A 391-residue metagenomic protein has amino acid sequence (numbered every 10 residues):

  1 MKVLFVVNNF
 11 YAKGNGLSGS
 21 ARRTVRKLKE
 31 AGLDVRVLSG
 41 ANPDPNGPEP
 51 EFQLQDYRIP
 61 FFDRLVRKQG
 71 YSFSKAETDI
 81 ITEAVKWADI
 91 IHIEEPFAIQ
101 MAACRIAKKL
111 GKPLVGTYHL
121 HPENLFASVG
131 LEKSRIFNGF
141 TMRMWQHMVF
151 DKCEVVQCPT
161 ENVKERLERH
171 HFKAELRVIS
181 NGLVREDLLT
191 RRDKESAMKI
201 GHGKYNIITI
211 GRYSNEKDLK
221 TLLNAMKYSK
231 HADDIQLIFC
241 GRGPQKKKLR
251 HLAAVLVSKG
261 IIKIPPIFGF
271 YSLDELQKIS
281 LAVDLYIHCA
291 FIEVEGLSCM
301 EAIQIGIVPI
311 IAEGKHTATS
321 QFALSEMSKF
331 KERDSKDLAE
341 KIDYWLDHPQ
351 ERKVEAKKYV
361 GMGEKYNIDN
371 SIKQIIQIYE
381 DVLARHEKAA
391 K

Functional and structural regions predicted by a protein language model:
L4, K199-K227, I238: Conserved donor-binding/catalytic core segment of Leloir-type glycosyltransferases
A41, N162, G182: Carbohydrate-associated surface elements
V85, F270-Y271, Q277-V283: Short alpha-helical donor nucleotide-sugar binding micro-motif in glycosyltransferases
K109, F137-V155: Membrane-proximal helix-turn-helix segments that form the acceptor-binding/catalytic region of lipid-linked
G182-G203: Acidic anion/phosphate-binding donor-loop and adjacent secondary structure in glycosyltransferase catalytic cores
K247-Y271: Nucleotide-activated donor-binding/catalytic signature segment of Leloir-type glycosyltransferases, i.e., the conserved
F291: Aromatic "clamp/platform" in nucleotide-sugar-dependent glycosyltransferases that forms part of the donor/acceptor
L324-S335, Y344-P349: Conserved acidic donor-binding segment of nucleotide-sugar-dependent glycosyltransferases
